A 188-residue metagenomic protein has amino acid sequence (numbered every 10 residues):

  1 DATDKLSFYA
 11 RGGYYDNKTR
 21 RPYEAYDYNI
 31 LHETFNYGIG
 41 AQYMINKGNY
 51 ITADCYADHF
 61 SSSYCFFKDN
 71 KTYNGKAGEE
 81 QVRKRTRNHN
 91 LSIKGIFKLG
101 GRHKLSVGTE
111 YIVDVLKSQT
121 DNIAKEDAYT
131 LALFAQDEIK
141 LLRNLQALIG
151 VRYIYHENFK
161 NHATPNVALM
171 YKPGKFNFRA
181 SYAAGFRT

Functional and structural regions predicted by a protein language model:
D1, G38-Q42, T52-D54, S92-I96 (+4 more regions): Outer-membrane beta-barrel architecture
T3, R11-G12, G100-R102, E110 (+1 more regions): Structural signature of Gram-negative outer-membrane beta-barrels, strongest in the C-terminal barrel of TonB-dependent
D4-R87: Flexible loop and strand-edge segments within Gram-negative outer membrane beta-barrel domains
D16-K18, H59-S61, V113-V115, Y155 (+1 more regions): Feature marks short, surface-exposed loop/turn motifs that line or immediately flank catalytic pockets and channel
N17, N29, N36, N46-N49 (+9 more regions): Detector for Asparagine
R20-E24, G38, G108, P173 (+1 more regions): Glycine-centered flexibility motif
C55-L148: Outer-membrane beta-barrel transmembrane domain signature of Gram-negative proteins, especially the mid-to-C-terminal
